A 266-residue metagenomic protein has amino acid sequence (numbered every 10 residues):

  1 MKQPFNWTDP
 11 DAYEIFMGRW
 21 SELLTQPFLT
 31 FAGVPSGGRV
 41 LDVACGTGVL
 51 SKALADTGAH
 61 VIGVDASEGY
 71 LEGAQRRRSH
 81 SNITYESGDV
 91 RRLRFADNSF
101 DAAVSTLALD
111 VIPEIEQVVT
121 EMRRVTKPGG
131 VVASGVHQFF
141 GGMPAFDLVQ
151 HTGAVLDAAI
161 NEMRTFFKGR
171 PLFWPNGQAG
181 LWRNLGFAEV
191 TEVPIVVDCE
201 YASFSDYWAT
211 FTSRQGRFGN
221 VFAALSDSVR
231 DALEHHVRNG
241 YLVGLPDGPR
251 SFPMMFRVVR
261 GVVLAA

Functional and structural regions predicted by a protein language model:
M1-G38, V49-A53, T57, Y70-R77 (+1 more regions): Conserved class I S-adenosyl-L-methionine
K2, W7, T47-V49, R170-A266: Conserved Class I S-adenosyl-L-methionine
R39-L93, Q117: Class I SAM-dependent methyltransferase SAM/SAH-binding core
R91-A102: A short acidic, Gly/Pro-enriched loop at the edge of an enzyme's catalytic core that lines a small-molecule cofactor
A102-I115, Q138: A short SAM/SAH-binding and catalytic strip from SAM-dependent methyltransferases
E116, K127, V131-A202: Conserved catalytic/acceptor-binding region of the Class I
